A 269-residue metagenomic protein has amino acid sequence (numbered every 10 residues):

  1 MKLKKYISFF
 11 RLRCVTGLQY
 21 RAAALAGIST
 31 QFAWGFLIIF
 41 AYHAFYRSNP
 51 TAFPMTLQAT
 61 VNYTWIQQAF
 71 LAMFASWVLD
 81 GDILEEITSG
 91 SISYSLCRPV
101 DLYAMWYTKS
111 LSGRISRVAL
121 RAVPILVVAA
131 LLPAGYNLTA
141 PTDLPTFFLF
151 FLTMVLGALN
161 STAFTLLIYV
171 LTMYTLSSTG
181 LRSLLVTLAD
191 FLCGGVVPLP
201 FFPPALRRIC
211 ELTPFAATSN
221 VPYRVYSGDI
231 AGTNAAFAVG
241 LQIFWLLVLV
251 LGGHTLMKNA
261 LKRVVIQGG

Functional and structural regions predicted by a protein language model:
M1-G269: Hydrophobic transmembrane alpha-helices and immediately adjacent juxtamembrane helices of multi-pass inner-membrane
